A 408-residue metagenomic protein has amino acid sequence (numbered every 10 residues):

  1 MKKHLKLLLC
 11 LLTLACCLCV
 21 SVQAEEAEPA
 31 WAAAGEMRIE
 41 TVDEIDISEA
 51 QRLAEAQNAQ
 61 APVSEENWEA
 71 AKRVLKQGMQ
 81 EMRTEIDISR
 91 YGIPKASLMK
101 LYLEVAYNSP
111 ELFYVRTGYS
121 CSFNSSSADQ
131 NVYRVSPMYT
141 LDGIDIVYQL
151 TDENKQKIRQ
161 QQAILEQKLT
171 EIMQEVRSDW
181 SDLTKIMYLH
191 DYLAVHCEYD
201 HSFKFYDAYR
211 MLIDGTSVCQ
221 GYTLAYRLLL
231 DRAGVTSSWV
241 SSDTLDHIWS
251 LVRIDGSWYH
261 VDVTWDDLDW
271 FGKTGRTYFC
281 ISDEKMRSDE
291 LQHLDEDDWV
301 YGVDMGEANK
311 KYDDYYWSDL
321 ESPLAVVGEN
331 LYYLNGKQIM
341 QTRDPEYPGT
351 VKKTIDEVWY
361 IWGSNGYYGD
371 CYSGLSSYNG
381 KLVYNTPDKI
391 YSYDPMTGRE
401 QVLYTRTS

Functional and structural regions predicted by a protein language model:
K2, L8, L183, C219-Q220 (+1 more regions): Conserved structured core elements
K2-A24: Sec-dependent N-terminal signal peptides of Gram-positive bacterial secreted proteins and lipoproteins
E25-Q167, M340-N365, L382, S392-T407: Linear, non-domain "peripheral" regions
E153-M211: Secondary-structure boundary elements
A208-Y222: A short, highly charged nucleic-acid-interacting micro-segment common to nuclease and nuclease-linked defense proteins
G221-M286: Hydrophobic/aromatic-rich core segments of domains that either
W258-H260, T264-S373: His-Asp-centered catalytic microenvironments across diverse enzyme cores, prominently the transglutaminase-like
G336-I339, P387-Y391: Loop/turn residues immediately N-terminal
